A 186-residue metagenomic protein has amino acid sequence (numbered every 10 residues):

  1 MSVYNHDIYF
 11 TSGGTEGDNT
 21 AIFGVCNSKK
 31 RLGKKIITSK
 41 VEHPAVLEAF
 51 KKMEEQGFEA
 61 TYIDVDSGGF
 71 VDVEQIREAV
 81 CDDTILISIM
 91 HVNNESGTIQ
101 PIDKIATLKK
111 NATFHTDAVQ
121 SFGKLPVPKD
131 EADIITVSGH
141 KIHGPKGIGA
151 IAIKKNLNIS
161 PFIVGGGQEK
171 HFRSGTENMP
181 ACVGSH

Functional and structural regions predicted by a protein language model:
M1-H186: Pyridoxal 5′-phosphate
